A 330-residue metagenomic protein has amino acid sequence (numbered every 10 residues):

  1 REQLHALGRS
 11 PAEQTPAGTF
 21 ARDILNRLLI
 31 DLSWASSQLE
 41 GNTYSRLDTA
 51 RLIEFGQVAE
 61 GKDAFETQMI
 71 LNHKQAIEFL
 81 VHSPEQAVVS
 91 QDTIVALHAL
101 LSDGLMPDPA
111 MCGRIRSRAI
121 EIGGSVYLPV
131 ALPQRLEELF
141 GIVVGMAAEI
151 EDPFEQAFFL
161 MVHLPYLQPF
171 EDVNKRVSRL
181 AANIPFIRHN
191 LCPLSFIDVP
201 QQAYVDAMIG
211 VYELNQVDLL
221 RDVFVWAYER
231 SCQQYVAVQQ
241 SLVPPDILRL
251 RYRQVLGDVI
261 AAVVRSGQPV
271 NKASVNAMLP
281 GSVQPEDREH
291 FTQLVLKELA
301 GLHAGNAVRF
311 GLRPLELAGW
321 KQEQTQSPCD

Functional and structural regions predicted by a protein language model:
R1-D330: FIC/Doc superfamily catalytic core
